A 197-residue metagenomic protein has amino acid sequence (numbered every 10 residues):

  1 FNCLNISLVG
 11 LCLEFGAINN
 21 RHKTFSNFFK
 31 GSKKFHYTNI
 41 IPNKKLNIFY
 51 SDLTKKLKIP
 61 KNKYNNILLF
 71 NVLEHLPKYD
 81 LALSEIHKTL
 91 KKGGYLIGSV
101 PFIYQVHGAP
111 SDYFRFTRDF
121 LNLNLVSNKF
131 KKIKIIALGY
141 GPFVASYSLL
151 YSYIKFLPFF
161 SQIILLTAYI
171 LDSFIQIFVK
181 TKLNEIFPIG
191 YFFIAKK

Functional and structural regions predicted by a protein language model:
N2-N5, L183: Short boundary motifs at domain starts and secondary-structure transition points
L4-H107, R118-N122, F193-A195: Conserved SAM-binding loop
P77-L81, E85, Y95-K196: S-adenosyl-L-methionine-dependent methyltransferase catalytic module, highlighting the catalytic core
